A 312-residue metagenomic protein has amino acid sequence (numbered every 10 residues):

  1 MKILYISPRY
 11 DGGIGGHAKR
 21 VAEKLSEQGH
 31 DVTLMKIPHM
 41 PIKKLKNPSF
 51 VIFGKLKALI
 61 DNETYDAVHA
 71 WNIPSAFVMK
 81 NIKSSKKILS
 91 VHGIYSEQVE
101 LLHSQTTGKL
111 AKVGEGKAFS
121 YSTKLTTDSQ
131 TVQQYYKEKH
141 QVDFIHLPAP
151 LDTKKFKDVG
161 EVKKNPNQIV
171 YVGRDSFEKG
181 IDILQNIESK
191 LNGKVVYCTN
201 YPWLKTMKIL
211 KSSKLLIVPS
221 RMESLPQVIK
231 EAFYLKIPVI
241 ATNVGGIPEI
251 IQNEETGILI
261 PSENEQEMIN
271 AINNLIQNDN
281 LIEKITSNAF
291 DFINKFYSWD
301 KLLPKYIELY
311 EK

Functional and structural regions predicted by a protein language model:
A70-S75, V91: Short His-centered aromatic/hydrophobic patch
T107-L125: Membrane-proximal helix-turn-helix segments that form the acceptor-binding/catalytic region of lipid-linked
T126, V162-K179, Q185-E188: Conserved donor-binding/catalytic core segment of Leloir-type glycosyltransferases
T131, P150: Carbohydrate-associated surface elements
R221: Aromatic "clamp/platform" in nucleotide-sugar-dependent glycosyltransferases that forms part of the donor/acceptor
P238-A241: Short hydrophobic beta-strand element within catalytic cores of glycosyltransferases and related nucleotide-activated
N253-E254, I258-E265, N274-D279: Conserved acidic donor-binding segment of nucleotide-sugar-dependent glycosyltransferases
E267, N274, L281-F296, K305: A short, well-ordered alpha-helix in the C-terminal region of glycosyltransferases
